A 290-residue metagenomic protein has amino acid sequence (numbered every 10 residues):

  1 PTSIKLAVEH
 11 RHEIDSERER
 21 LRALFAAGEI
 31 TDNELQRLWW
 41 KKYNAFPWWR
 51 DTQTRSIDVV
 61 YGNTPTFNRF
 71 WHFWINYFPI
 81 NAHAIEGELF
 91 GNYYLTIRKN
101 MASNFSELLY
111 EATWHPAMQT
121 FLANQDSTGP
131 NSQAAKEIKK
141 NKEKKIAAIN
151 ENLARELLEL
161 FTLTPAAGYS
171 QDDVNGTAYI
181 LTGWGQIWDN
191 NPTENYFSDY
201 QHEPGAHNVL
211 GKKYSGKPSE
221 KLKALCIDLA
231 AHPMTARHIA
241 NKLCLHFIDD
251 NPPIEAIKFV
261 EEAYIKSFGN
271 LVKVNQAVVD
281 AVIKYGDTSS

Functional and structural regions predicted by a protein language model:
P1-R69, E88, N92-K99: Conserved short S/T/G-enriched processing/targeting/catalytic segments and their helical context
R22, D32-R37, K41, D51 (+2 more regions): Active-site substrate-binding loop specific to GH73 endo-beta-N-acetylglucosaminidase modules in bacterial autolysins
T66-F70, N81-E88, T120-A123: Short, flexible active-site-proximal loops enriched in glycine and acidic residues
F78: Residues forming anionic-ligand binding surfaces in small-molecule and nucleic-acid pockets of primarily soluble enzymes
